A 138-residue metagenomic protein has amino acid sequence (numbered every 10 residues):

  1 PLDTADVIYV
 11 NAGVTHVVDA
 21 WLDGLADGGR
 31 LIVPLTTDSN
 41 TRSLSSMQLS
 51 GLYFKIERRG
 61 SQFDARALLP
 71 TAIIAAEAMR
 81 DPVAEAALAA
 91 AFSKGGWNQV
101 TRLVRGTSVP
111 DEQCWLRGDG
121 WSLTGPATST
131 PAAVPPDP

Functional and structural regions predicted by a protein language model:
P1-I8, T15-H16: A short acidic, Gly/Pro-enriched loop at the edge of an enzyme's catalytic core that lines a small-molecule cofactor
H16-V17, N40: Short glycine-rich, flexible loops that bind phosphorylated cofactors or substrates
L25-A26: Helix-to-beta-strand junctions that scaffold the AdoMet/dcAdoMet cofactor pocket in Class I SAM-dependent enzymes
G29: Glycine-centered, small-residue-biased loops immediately flanking beta-strands in adenine/cofactor-binding cores
S39-P138: SAM/dcSAM-binding transferase cores
